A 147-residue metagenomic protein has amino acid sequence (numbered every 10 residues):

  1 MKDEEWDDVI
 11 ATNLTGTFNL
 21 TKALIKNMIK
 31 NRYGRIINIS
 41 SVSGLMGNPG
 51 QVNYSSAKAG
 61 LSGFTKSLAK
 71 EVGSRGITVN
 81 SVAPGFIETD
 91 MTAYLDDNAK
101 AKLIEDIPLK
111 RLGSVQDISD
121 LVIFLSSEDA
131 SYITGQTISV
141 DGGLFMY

Functional and structural regions predicted by a protein language model:
M1, G47-S55, S67, L95: Active-site loop-to-helix junction immediately N-terminal to the catalytic Tyr of the SDR YXXXK motif in Rossmann-fold
K2-I10, T92, L103: Substrate-binding pocket helix/loop in short-chain dehydrogenase/reductase
T21, A57, T65: Active-site helix of classical SDR
K26, K70-S74, S131: Alpha-helical segment proximal to the catalytic Tyr-Lys
S41: Residue(s) in the substrate-gating loop at a strand-loop-helix junction that position the organic substrate next
M46-V52, S74-R75, K110, E128: Active-site loop immediately N-terminal to the catalytic Tyr-X3-Lys motif of short-chain dehydrogenase/reductase
S81, I104-D129, I133, V140-G142: C-terminal helical subdomain
